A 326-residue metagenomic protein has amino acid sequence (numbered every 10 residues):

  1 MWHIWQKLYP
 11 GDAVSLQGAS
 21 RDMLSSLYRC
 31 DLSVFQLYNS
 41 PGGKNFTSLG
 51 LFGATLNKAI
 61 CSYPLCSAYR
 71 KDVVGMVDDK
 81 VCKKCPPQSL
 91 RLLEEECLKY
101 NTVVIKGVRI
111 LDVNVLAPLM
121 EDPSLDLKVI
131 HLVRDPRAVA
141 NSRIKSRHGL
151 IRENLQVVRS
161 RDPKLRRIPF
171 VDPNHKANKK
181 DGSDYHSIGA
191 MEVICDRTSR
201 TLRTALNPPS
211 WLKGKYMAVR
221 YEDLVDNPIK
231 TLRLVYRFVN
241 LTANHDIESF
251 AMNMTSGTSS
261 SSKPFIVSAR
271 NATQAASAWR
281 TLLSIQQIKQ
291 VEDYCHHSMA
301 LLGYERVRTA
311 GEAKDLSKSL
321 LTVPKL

Functional and structural regions predicted by a protein language model:
M1-M23, L27: Conserved substrate/cofactor phosphate-moiety recognition/catalytic segment in nucleotide-dependent phosphotransferases
H3-I4, A19-D22, L51, V193 (+5 more regions): Exposed alpha-helical structural elements
Q6-P10, S26-Y28, L32-S249, N253 (+1 more regions): PAPS-dependent sulfotransferase catalytic domain
P10-Q17, Q36, T258, Q287-I288 (+1 more regions): Amphipathic alpha-helical interaction segments
G18, V157-R161, P169, K176-Y185 (+2 more regions): Eukaryotic N-terminal low-complexity, Ser/Thr- and Lys/Arg-rich leader segments that predominantly function as
R197, N227, N271, L283 (+1 more regions): Generic detector of ordered secondary-structure context
S268-W279: Short helix/strand-capping connector loops at secondary-structure junctions
A276, L282-L326: C-terminal accessory extensions appended to soluble enzyme cores
